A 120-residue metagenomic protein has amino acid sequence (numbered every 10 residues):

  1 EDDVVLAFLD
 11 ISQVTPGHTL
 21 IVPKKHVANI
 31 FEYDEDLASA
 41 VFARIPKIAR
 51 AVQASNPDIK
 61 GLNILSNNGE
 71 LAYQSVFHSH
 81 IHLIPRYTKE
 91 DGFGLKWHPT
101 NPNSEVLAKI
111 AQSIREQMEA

Functional and structural regions predicted by a protein language model:
E1-A120: HIT superfamily nucleotide-processing domains
